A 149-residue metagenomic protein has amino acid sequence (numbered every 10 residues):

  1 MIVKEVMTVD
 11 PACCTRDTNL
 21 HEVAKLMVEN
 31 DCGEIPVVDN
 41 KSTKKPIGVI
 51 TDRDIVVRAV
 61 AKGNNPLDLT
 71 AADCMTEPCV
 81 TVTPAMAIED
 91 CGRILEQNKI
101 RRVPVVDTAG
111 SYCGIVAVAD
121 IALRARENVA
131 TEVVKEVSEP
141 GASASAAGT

Functional and structural regions predicted by a protein language model:
M1-V9, T51-T83, A87-E96, A117-T149: Tandem CBS (Bateman) regulatory domains
V6-M7, A24, V28-E29, S42-K44 (+1 more regions): Short hydrophobic/aromatic-rich motifs at helix boundaries and adjacent loops
V9-C13, K45-P46, T81, S111: Short, flexible active-site loop motifs that bind/organize anionic cofactors or intermediates
C13-D31, V38-D39, V82-K99, V106 (+1 more regions): The conserved cystathionine-beta-synthase
V23-E29, G33-I35, L67, K135 (+1 more regions): A broadly tuned "polar low-complexity/structure-edge" signature
M27-N30, I35-D54, L95, V103-A119: A glycine-centered beta-loop-beta connector
